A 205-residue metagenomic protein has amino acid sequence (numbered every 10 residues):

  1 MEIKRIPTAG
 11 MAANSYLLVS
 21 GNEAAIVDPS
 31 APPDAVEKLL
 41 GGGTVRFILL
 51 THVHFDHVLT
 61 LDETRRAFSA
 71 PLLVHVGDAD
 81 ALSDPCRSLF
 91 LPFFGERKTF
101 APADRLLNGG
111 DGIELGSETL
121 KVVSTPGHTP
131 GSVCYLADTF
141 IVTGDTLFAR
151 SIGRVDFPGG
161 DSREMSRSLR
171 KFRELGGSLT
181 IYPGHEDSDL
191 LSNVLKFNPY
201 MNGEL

Functional and structural regions predicted by a protein language model:
M1, G43, A70-P71, E118 (+1 more regions): A structural micro-motif
M1-G43, C134-G144: Conserved beta-strand hairpin/beta-sheet module of binuclear metal-dependent hydrolase folds, prominently
I3-I6, L17-V19, G110-L136: Core dinuclear metal-dependent hydrolase active-site scaffold
K4, L49, L73, R105-L107 (+3 more regions): Hydrophobic/aromatic beta-strand patches that form the interior of the parallel beta-sheet core in alpha/beta enzyme
M11-A12, P32, H54, D78 (+4 more regions): A generic "binding-loop/recognition-motif" signal
A24, F90, T119-L205: Metallo-beta-lactamase
P29, V58, M165, L169: Aromatic/hydrophobic pocket-lining residues that form the small-molecule binding cavity in soluble enzyme cores
A31-E114, K196-G203: Active-site HxH/HxHxD metal-binding segment of metal-dependent hydrolases
